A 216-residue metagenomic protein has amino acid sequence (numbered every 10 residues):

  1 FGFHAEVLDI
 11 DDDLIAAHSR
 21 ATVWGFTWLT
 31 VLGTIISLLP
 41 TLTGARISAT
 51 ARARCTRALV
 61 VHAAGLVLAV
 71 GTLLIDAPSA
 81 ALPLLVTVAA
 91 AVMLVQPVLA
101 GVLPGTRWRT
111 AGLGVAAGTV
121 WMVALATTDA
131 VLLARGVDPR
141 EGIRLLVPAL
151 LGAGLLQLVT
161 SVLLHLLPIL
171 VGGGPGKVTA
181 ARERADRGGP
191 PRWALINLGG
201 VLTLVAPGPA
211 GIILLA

Functional and structural regions predicted by a protein language model:
F1-A216: Hydrophobic alpha-helical transmembrane segments of multi-pass integral membrane proteins
